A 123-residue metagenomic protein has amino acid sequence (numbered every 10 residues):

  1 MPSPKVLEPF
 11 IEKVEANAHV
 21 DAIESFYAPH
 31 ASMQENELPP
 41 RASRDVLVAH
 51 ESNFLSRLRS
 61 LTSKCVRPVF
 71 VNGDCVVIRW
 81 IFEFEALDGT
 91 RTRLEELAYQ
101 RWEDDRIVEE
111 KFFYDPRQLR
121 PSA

Functional and structural regions predicted by a protein language model:
P2-V6, V20-D74: A solvent-exposed, acidic/Ser-Thr-rich amphipathic alpha-helical stretch
D45, D88-T90, Q118-A123: A short, polar/proline- and glycine-enriched secondary-structure boundary/capping micro-motif
R57, F84-R93: Short, cysteine-centered beta-strand-loop-beta hairpins and adjacent loop/turn segments enriched in charged/polar
T62-K64, R79, T92-A98: Short, surface-exposed coil-to-beta transition loops
N72-F82: A short hydrophobic beta-strand element
F82-F84, W102: Hydrophobic beta-strand positions in extracellular immunoglobulin-like domains
E95-P121: Short beta-strand edge/turn micro-motifs at domain boundaries
